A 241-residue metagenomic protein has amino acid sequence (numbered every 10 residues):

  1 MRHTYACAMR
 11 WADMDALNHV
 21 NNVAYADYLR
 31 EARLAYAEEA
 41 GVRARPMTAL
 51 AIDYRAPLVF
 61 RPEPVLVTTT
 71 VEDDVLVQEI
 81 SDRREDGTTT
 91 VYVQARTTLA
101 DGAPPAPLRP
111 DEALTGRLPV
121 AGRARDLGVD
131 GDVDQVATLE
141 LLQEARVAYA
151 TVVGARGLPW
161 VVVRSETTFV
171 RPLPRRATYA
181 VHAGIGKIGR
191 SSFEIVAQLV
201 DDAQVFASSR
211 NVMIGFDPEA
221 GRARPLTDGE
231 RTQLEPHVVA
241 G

Functional and structural regions predicted by a protein language model:
M1-A35, E39, A103-G154: Catalytic strand-loop segment that frames the active site of acyl-thioester-processing enzymes
M1-T97, T178-A180: Ordered, small/hydrophobic-rich secondary-structure cores
R2, R45-M47, D111-A113, W160 (+1 more regions): A generic structural signal for short, non-catalytic loop/turn and secondary-structure boundary residues
C7-M9, D27, I52, T69 (+7 more regions): Preference for bulky hydrophobic residues occupying beta-strand positions in well-ordered beta-sheet regions
W11, Y54-L58, A124-D126, S165-R171: Short, well-ordered turn and helix-capping elements at secondary-structure junctions
N18, R45, G131, W160 (+1 more regions): Residues that recognize and position ribonucleotide moieties
Y54-P64, T70-L118, L173-R175, G186-G241: HotDog/MaoC-like acyl-thioester-processing domains
G131-A220: Structured core of small recognition/catalytic domains
